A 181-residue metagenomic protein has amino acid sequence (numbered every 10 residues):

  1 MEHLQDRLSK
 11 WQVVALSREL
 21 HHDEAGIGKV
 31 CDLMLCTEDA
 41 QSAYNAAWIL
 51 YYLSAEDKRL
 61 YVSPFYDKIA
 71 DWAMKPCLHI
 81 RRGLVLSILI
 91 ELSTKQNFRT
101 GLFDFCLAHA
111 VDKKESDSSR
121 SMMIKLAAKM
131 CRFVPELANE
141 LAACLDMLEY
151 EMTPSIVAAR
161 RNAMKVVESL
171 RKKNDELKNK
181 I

Functional and structural regions predicted by a protein language model:
M1-I181: Alpha-helical scaffold domains
